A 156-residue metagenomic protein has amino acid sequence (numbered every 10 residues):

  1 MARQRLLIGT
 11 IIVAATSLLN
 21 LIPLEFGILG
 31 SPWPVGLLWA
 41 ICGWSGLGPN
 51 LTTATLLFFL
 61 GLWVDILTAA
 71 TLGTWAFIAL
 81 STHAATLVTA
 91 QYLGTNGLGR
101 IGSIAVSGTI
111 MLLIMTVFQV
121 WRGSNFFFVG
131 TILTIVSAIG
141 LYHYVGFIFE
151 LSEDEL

Functional and structural regions predicted by a protein language model:
M1-L156: Terminal, non-globular segments
